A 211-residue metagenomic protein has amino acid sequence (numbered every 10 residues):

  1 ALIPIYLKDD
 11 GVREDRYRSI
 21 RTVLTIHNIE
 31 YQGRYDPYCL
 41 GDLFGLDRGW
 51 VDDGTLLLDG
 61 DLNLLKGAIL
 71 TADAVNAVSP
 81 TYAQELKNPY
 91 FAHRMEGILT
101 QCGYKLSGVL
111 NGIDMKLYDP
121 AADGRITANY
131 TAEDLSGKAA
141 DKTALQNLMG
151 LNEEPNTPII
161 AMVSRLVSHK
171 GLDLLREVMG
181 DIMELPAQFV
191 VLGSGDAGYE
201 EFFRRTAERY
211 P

Functional and structural regions predicted by a protein language model:
A1-P211: Catalytic cores of nucleotide-sugar-dependent glycosyltransferases that transfer UDP/GDP/TDP-activated
